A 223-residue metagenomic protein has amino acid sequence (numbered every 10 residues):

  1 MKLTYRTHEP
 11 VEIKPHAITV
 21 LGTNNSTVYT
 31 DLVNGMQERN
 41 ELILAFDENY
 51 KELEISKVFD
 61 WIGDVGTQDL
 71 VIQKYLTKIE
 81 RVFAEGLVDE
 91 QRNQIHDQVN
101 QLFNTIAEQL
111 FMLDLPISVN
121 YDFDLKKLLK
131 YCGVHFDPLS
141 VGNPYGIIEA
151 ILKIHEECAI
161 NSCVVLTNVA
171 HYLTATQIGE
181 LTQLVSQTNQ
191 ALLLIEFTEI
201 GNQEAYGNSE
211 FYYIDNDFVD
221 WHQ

Functional and structural regions predicted by a protein language model:
M1-E90: Glycine-rich P-loop/Walker A and Walker A-like loops and their local beta1-loop-alpha1 context in P-loop NTPases
S26-V28, H135-G142, V169-T174, I200-G201: Short acidic, S/G/P-rich loop/turn micro-motifs used as interaction or catalytic elements
E41-L44, A205-Q223: A short helix-turn-beta junction within AAA+ P-loop NTPase domains corresponding to the substrate/partner-engaging
N100-P144: Conserved P-loop NTPase mechanochemical-coupling segment
P144-I160: GG-anchored amphipathic helix commonly corresponding to the ABC/SMC/Rad50 NBD signature/C-loop
H155-T174: Conserved P-loop NTPase "ATPase switch" module shared by AAA+ and STAND
H171-N189: Conserved Walker B catalytic segment
V185-Y206: Sensor-1/coupling segment of RecA-like P-loop NTPase cores
